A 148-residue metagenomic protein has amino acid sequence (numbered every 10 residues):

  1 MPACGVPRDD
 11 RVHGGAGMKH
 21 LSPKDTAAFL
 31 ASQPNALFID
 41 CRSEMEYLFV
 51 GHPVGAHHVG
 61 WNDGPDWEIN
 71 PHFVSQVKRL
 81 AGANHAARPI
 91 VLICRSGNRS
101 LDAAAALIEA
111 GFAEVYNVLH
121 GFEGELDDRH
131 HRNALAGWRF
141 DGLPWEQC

Functional and structural regions predicted by a protein language model:
P2-L37, E44-P89, S100-C148: Rhodanese-like catalytic fold shared by cysteine-dependent sulfurtransferases and DSP/PTP-type phosphatases
L92-I93: Short, surface-exposed ligand- or partner-binding patches at beta-edge/loop junctions that are enriched in aromatics
